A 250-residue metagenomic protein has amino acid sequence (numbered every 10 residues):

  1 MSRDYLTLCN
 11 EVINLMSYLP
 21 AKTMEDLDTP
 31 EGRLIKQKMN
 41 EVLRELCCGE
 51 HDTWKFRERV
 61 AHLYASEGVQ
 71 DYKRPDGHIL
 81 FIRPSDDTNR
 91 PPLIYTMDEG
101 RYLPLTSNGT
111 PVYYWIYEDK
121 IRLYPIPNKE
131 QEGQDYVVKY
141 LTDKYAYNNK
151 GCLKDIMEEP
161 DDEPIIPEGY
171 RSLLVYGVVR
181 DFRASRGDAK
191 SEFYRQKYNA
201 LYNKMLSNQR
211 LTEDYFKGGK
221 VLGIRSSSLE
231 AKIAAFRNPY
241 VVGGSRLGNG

Functional and structural regions predicted by a protein language model:
M1-G250: Glycine-enriched, solvent-exposed interface loops adjoining structured elements
